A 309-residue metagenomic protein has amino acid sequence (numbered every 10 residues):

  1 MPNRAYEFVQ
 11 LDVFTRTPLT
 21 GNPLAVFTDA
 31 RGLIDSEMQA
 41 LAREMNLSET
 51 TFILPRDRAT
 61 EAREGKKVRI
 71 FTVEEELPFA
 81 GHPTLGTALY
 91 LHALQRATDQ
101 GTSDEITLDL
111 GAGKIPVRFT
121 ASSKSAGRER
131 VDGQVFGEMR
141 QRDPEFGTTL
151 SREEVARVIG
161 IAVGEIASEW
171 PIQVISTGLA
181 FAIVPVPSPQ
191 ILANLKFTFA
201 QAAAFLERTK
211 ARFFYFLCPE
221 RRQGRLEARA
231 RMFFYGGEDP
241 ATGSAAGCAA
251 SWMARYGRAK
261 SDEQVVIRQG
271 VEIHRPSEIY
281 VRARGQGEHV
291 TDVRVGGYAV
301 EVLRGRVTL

Functional and structural regions predicted by a protein language model:
M1-F79, L85-L309: Active-site proximal loop and beta-alpha junction motif in alpha/beta enzyme cores
